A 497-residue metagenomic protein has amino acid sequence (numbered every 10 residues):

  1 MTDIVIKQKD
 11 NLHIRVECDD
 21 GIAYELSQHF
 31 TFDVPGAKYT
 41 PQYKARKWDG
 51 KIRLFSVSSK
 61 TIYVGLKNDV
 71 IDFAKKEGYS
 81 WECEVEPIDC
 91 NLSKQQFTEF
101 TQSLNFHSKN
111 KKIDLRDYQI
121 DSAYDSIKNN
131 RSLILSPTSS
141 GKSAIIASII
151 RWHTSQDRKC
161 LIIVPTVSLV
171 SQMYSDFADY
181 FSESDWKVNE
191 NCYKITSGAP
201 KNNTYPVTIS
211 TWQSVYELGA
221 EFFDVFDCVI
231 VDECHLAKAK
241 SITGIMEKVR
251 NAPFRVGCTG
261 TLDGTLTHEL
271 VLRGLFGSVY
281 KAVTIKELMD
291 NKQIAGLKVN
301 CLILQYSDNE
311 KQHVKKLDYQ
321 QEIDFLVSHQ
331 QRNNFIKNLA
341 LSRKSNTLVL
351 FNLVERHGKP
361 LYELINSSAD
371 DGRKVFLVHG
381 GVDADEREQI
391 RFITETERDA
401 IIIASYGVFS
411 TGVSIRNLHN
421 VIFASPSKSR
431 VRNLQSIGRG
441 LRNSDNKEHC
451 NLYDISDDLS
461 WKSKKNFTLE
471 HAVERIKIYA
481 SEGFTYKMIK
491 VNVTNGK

Functional and structural regions predicted by a protein language model:
P87-L135: Conserved pre-motif I regulatory segment
K128-W152: Walker A/P-loop
S168-K194, S368-G372: Conserved helix-turn-beta segment of the N-terminal RecA-like "Helicase ATP-binding" lobe in SF1/SF2 helicases
S171, N191-N202, K359-P360, R373-S410: Conserved helicase ATPase core of P-loop NTP-dependent helicases/translocases
D224-D227, A404, V413-P426, Q435 (+1 more regions): A short beta-strand element within the Helicase C-terminal
H235-N300, Y479: Post-DEXD/H (motif II) to motif III coupling segment of the RecA-like Helicase ATP-binding lobe
V314-N352, R356-S367: Conserved interdomain hinge at the start of the Helicase C-terminal
R439-V473: Conserved segment of the helicase C-terminal RecA-like domain
